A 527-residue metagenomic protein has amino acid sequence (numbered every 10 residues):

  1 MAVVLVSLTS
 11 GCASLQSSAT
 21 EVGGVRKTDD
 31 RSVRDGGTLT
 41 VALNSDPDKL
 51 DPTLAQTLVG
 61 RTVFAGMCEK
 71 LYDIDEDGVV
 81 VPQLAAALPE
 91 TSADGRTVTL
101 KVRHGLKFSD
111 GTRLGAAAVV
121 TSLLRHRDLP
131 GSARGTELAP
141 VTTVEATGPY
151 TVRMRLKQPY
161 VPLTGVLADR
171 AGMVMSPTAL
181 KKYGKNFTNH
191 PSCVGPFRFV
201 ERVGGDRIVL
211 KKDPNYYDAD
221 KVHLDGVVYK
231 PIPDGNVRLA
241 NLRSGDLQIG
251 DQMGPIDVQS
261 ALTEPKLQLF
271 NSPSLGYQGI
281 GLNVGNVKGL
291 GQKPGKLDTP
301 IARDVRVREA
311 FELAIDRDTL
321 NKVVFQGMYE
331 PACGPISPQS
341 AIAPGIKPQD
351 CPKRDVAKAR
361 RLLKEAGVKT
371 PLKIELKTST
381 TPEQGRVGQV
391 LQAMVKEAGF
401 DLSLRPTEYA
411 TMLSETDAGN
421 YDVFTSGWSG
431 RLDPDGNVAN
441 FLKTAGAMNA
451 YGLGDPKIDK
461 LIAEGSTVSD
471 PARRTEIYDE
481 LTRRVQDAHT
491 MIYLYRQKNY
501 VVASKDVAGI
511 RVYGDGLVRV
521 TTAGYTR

Functional and structural regions predicted by a protein language model:
S32, P89, P300, R306-E309 (+4 more regions): Extracytoplasmic/peripheral linker and loop segments enriched in polar/acidic and small residues with frequent Thr/Pro
R34, K101, G135-T178: Surface-exposed binding/hinge segments that line and control ligand-binding clefts or catalytic entry sites
T40, L114-S122, P149-R155, G195-P196 (+5 more regions): Alpha-helical secondary-structure segments
A42-A93, L124, S192: N-terminal lobe/hinge region of extracytoplasmic solute-binding protein
A86-G131, T147, R153, R238-R243 (+1 more regions): Aromatic- and charge-enriched surface segment that lines or borders ligand/interaction sites
A168-V222, G226: Gly/Pro-rich hinge or "lid" segments in bacterial periplasmic/extracellular proteins
P214-S260, T380, Q392, D401-S403: Ligand-site clamp/hinge motif
Q326, E330-E365, E383: Structural transition elements
